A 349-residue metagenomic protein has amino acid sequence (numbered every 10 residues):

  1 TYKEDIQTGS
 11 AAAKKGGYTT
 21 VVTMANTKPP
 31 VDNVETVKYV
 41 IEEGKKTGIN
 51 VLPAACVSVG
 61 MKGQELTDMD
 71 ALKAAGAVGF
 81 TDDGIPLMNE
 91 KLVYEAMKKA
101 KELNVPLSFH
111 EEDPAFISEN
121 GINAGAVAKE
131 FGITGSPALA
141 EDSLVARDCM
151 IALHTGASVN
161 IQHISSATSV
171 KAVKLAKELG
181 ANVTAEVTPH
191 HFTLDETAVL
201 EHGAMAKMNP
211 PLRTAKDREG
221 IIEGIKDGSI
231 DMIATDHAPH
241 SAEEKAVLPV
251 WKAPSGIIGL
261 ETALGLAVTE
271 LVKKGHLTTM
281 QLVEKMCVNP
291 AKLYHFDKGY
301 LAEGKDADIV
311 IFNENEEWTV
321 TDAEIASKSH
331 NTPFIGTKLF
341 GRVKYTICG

Functional and structural regions predicted by a protein language model:
T1-G44: Metal-associated gating/positioning segment near the N- to mid-region
G17-V22, G48-L52, G76-G79, I151-V159 (+1 more regions): Short, surface-exposed connector motifs at secondary-structure boundaries
V40-K46, M69-A74: Acidic (Asp/Glu)-rich catalytic clusters
E42-V57: A glycine-rich helix N-cap at a beta->alpha junction
L66-I233: Histidine/acidic residue-rich metal-binding segments in metalloenzymes
E130-S158, M205, K226, D231-I233 (+1 more regions): His/Asp/Glu-enriched, well-ordered alpha-helical/loop segment that forms or immediately abuts the divalent-metal
P249, D306-G349: C-terminal cap of metal-dependent C-N hydrolases
